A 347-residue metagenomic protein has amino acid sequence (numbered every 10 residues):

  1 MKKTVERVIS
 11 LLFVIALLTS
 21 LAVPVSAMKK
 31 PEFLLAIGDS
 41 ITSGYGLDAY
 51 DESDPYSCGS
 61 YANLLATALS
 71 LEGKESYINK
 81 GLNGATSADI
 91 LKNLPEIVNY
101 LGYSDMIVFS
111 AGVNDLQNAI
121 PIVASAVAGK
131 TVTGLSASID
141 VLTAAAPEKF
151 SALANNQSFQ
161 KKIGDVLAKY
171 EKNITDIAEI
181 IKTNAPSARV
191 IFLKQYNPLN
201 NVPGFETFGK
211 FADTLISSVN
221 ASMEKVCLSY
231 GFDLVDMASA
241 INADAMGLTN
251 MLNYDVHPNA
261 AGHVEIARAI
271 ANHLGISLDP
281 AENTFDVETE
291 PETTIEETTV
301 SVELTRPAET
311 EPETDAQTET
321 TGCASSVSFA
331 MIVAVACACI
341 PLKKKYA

Functional and structural regions predicted by a protein language model:
L11-S20: Bacterial N-terminal signal peptides
T19-P31, D315-S325: Sec-dependent signal peptide cleavage junction
M28-N83, P95-G102, I107, A126-V132 (+2 more regions): Serine-esterase "nucleophile elbow" of acetyl-processing enzymes
L47, D89-D165, N197-P198: Oxyanion-hole/transition-state-stabilizing segment in secreted/luminal serine hydrolases and related acyltransferases
S151-Q160, D176-D213: Active-site segments of SGNH/GDSL-like serine hydrolases that catalyze O-acetyl group transfer/hydrolysis on lipids
Q195-V287, P291: Catalytic His-Asp segment of secreted/periplasmic serine-dependent ester chemistry enzymes
I276-T321: C-terminal low-complexity, Ser/Thr- and acidic/Pro-rich disordered "stalk" regions positioned immediately N-terminal
S325-K344: A cross-kingdom C-terminal cell-surface attachment/processing module
